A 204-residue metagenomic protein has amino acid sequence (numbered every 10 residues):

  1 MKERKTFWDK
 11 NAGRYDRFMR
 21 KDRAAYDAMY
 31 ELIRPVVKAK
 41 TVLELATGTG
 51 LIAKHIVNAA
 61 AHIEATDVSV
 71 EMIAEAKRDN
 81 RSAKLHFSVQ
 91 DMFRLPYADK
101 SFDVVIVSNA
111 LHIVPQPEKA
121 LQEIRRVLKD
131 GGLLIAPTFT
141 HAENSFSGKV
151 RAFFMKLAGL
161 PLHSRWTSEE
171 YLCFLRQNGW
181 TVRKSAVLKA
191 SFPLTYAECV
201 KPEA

Functional and structural regions predicted by a protein language model:
M1-V37, L51, H55, E75 (+6 more regions): Conserved class I S-adenosyl-L-methionine
K2, F18-D22, I135-P193: C-terminal alpha-helical "lid/dimerization" subdomain adjacent to the S-adenosyl-L-methionine
L43, T47-R94: Class I SAM-dependent methyltransferase SAM/SAH-binding core
I63, L134-I135: A short hydrophobic/small-residue beta-strand
F93-V104: A short acidic, Gly/Pro-enriched loop at the edge of an enzyme's catalytic core that lines a small-molecule cofactor
V104-Q116: A short SAM/SAH-binding and catalytic strip from SAM-dependent methyltransferases
E118-D130: A short glycine-rich, Lys/Arg-flanked "PGG" loop and its adjoining helix->strand segment in the class I
A197-A204: C-terminal lobe and adjacent flexible extensions of AdoMet/dcAdoMet transferase-like proteins
